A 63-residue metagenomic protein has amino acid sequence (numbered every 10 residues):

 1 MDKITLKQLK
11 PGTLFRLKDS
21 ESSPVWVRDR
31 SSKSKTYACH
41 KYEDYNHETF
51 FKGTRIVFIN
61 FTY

Functional and structural regions predicted by a protein language model:
M1-D2, N60-Y63: Short intrinsically disordered terminal tails
M1-K10: Mixed-charge, Lys/Arg-rich low-complexity intrinsically disordered regions
L17-I59: Acidic, low-complexity, intrinsically disordered interaction modules
